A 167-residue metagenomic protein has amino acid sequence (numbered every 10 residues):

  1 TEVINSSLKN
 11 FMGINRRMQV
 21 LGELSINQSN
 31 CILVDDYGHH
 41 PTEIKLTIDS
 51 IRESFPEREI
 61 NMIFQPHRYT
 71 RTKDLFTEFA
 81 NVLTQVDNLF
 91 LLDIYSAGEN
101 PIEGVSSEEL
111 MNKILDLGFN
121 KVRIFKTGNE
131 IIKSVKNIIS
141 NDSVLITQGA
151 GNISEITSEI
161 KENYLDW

Functional and structural regions predicted by a protein language model:
T1-N88: Nucleotide phosphate-binding/pyrophosphate-handling subdomain across enzymes that bind or process nucleotide phosphates
V3, T72-K73, N100-P101, S134 (+1 more regions): Short glycine-/acidic-enriched loop or helix-start segments at secondary-structure transitions that form or flank
L33-D35, G98, F125, T147-Q148: Thr-Gly-centered strand-to-loop micro-motif
H39, P66-Y69, I94-A97, A150-I153: Short glycine-rich anion-binding loops that position phosphate/pyrophosphate groups of nucleotides and phosphorylated
A80-N141: C-terminal helical cap/extension that packs against the catalytic core of soluble nucleotide-cofactor enzymes
E130-K161: A glycine-rich beta-strand to alpha-helix segment that forms a phosphate/ribose-binding loop at ligand/cofactor sites
K161-W167: Generic C-terminal helix-cap and adjacent flexible tail
